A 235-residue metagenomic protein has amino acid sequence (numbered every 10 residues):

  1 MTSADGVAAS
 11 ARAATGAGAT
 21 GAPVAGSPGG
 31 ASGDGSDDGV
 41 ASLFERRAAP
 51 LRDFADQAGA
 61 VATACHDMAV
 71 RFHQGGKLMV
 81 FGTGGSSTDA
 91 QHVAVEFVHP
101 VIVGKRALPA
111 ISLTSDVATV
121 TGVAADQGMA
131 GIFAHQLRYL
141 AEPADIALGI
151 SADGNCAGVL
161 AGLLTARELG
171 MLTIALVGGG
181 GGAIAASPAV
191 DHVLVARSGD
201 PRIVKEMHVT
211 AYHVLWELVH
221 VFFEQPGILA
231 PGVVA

Functional and structural regions predicted by a protein language model:
T2-G16, G21-A55: Generic N-terminal amphipathic, Lys/Arg-enriched alpha-helix
H66-A141: Glycine-rich, small/polar surface segments that engage phosphate groups of diverse ligands
S86-Q91, N155-G162: Short glycine/serine/threonine-rich phosphate/pyrophosphate-binding segments that cradle anionic phosphate groups
T114, S151, V177, L194-P201: Short beta->alpha connector loops at strand-helix junctions that form conserved, small/polar/Pro-enriched
Y139, R202-V234: A charged, well-structured terminal subsegment
A147, T173, D191-L194: Short, well-ordered beta-strand core segments
L163-L169: Surface-exposed amphipathic alpha-helices with a cationic face
L176-V190: Short, glycine/polar-rich helix-capping loops at beta-to-alpha or helix-loop-helix junctions that flank or form
